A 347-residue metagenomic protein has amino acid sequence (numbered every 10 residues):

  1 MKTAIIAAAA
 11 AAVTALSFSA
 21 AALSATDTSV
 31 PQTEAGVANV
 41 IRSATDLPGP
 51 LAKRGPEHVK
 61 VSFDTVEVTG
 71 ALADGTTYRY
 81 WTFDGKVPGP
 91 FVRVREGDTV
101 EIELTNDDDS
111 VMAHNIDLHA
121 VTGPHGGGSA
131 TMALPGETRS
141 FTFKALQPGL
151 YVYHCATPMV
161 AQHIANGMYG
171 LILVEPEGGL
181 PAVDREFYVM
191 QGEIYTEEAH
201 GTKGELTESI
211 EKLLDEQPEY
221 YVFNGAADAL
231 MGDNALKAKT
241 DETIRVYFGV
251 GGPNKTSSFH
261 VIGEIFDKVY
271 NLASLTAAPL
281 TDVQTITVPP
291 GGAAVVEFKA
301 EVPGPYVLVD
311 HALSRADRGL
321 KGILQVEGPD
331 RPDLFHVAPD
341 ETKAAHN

Functional and structural regions predicted by a protein language model:
M1-A22: Gram-negative bacterial Sec-dependent N-terminal signal peptides
A20-N347: Copper-binding active sites and cupredoxin-like electron-transfer domains, recognizing His/Cys-rich ligand loops
